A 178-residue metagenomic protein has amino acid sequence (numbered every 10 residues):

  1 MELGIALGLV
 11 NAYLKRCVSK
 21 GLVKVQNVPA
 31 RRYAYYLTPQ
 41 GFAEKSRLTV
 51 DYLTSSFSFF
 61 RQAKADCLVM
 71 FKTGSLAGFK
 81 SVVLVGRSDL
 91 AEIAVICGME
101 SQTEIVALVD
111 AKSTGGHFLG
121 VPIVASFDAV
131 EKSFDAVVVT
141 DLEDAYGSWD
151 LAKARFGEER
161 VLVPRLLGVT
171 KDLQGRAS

Functional and structural regions predicted by a protein language model:
E2-L22, V28-S178: Hydrophobic, well-ordered beta-alpha structural blocks that scaffold small-molecule cofactor pockets
